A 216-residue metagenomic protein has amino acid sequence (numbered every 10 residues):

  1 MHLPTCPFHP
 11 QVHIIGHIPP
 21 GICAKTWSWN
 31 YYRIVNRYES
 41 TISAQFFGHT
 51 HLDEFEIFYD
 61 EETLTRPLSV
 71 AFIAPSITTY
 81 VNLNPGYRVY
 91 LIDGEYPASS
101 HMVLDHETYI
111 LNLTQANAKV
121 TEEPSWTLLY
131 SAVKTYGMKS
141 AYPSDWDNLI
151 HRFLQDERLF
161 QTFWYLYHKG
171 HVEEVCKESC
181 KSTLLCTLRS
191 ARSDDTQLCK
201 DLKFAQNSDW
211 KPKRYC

Functional and structural regions predicted by a protein language model:
M1-S69, G86: His/acidic metal-ligating clusters that form di-metal
M1-T5, L52-C216: Metal-dependent phosphoesterase/phosphodiesterase active-site architecture
